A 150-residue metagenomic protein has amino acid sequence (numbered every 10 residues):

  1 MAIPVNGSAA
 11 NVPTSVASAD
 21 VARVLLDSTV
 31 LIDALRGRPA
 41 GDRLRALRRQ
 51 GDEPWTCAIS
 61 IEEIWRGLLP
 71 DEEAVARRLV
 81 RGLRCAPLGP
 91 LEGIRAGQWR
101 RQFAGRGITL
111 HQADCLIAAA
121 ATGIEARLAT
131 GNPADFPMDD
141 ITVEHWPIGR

Functional and structural regions predicted by a protein language model:
M1-T56, W65-R78, G149-R150: Short, well-structured N-terminal submotif of metal-dependent ribonuclease cores
A2-S18, A22, R84-G131: Active-site neighborhoods of divalent-metal-dependent phosphate/nucleic-acid chemistry enzymes
D27-S28, I64, A96, A121: Generic structural signal for small/hydrophobic residues in well-ordered secondary structure, especially within
V30-L31, S60, E92, L116-I117 (+1 more regions): Alpha-helix capping/helix-boundary segments
A40-G41, I61, E73-A76, G93-A96 (+1 more regions): A general structural signal for well-ordered alpha-helical segments in protein cores
L69-P70, T130-A134: Short, polar loop motifs at secondary-structure junctions
L83-R84, D140-W146: Active-site regions of enzymes building and remodeling cell-envelope glycoconjugates
